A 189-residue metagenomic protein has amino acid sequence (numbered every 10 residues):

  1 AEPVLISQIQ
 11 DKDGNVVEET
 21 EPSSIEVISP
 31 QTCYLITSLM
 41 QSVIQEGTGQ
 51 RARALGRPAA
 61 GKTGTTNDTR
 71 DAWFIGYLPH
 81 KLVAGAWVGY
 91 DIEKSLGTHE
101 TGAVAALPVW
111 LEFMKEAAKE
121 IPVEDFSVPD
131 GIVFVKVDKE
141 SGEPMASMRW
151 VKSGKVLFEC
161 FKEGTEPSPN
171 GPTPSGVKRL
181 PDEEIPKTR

Functional and structural regions predicted by a protein language model:
A1-N67: A conserved catalytic-loop motif detector
Q10, E18-S24, P58-R189: Soluble, non-transmembrane domains of envelope/secretory-pathway proteins that act on or interact with carbohydrate
